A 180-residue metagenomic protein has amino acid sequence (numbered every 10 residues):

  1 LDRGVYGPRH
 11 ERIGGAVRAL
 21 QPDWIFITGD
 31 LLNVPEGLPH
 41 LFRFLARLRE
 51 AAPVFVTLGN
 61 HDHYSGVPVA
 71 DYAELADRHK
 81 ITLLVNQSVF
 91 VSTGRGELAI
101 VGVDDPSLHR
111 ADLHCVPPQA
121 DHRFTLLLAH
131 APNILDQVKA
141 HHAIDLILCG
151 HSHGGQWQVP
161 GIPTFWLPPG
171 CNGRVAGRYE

Functional and structural regions predicted by a protein language model:
L1-D2, E97-P106, L126-H130: Active-site-proximal beta-strand elements of phosphoester/diester hydrolases
L1-T82: Membrane-embedded segments
G14-A19, V91-S92, A111-A120: Short amphipathic alpha-helix with an adjacent loop that forms part of the alpha/beta core around
W24, F55, I81-T82, L98 (+2 more regions): Short, Asp-centered acidic motifs that coordinate Mg2+ and/or phosphate in catalytic or ligand-binding sites
L31-V34, N60-Y64, V89-V91, D105-L108 (+2 more regions): Solvent-exposed loop/turn segments at secondary-structure junctions within structured extracellular/periplasmic domains
L58, V85-Q87, A129: Short loop/edge segments at beta-strand edges and connector loops that shape dinucleotide/nucleotide cofactor-binding
I81-T82, S88-V101, A120-F124, E180: Beta-strand-turn-beta hairpins that frame and shape the catalytic cleft of phosphate-ester-processing enzymes
P132-E180: Conserved beta-sheet core of the metallophosphoesterase superfamily
